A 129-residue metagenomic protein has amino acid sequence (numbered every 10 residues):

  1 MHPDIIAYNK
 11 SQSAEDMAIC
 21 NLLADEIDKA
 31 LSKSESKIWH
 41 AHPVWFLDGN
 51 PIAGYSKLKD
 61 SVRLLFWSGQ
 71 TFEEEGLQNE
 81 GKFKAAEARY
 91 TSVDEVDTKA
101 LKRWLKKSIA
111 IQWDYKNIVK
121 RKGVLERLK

Functional and structural regions predicted by a protein language model:
M1-K129: Charge-dense, helix-prone N-terminal extensions
